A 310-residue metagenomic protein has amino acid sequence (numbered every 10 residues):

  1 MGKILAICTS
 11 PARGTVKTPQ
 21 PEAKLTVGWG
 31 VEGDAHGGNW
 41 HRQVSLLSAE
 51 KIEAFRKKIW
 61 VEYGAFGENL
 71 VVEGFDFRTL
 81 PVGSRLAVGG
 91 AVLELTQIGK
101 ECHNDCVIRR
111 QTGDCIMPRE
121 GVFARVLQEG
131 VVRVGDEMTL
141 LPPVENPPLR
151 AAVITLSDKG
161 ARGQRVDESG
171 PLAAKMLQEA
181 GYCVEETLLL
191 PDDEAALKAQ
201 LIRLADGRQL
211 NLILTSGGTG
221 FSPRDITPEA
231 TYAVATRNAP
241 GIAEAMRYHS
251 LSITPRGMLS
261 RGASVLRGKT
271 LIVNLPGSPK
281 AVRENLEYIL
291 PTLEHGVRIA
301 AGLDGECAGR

Functional and structural regions predicted by a protein language model:
M1-P147: Metal-cofactor-dependent catalytic cores
K24, H103, E168-P171, E287-T292: Short, solvent-exposed amphipathic alpha-helical segments in soluble enzyme and RNA/protein-processing domains
R119-A124, V134, T139-L140, P147-R150 (+1 more regions): Internal alpha/beta core interface subdomains
P147-D192: Glycine-rich phosphate/diphosphate-binding loop of Rossmann-like nucleotide-binding domains
I154-T155, T215-S216, N274-P276: Short beta-strand segments
K175-Q178, V184-T215, G220-V234: N-terminal small/polar loop signature for handling phosphorylated ligands or for N-terminal nucleophile
T227-R310: Proline/glycine-rich low-complexity loops and linkers
